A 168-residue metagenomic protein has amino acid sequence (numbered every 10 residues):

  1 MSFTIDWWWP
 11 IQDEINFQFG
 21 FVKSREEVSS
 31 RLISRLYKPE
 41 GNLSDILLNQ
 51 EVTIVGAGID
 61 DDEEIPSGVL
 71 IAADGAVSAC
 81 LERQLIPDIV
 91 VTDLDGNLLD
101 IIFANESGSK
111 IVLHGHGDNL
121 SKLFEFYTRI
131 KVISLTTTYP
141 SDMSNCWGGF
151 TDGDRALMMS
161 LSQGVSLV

Functional and structural regions predicted by a protein language model:
M1-V52, I59-E64, L167: N-terminal donor/sugar-recognition subdomains of glycan-related enzymes, prototypically the membrane-proximal stem
L48-I54, I65-P66, T138-N145: Short, basic, glycine/proline-bearing loop/turn elements
I54-V55, I71-A72: Short hydrophobic beta-strand that contains or immediately precedes a catalytic carboxylate
V55-A57, V91: Extended, compositionally biased flexible segments
A57-D60, G96: Short glycine-rich anion-binding loops that position phosphate/pyrophosphate groups of nucleotides and phosphorylated
V69, G75-V165: Acidic/Gly/His-enriched mid-domain segments of enzyme catalytic cores or analogous surface patches that mediate
